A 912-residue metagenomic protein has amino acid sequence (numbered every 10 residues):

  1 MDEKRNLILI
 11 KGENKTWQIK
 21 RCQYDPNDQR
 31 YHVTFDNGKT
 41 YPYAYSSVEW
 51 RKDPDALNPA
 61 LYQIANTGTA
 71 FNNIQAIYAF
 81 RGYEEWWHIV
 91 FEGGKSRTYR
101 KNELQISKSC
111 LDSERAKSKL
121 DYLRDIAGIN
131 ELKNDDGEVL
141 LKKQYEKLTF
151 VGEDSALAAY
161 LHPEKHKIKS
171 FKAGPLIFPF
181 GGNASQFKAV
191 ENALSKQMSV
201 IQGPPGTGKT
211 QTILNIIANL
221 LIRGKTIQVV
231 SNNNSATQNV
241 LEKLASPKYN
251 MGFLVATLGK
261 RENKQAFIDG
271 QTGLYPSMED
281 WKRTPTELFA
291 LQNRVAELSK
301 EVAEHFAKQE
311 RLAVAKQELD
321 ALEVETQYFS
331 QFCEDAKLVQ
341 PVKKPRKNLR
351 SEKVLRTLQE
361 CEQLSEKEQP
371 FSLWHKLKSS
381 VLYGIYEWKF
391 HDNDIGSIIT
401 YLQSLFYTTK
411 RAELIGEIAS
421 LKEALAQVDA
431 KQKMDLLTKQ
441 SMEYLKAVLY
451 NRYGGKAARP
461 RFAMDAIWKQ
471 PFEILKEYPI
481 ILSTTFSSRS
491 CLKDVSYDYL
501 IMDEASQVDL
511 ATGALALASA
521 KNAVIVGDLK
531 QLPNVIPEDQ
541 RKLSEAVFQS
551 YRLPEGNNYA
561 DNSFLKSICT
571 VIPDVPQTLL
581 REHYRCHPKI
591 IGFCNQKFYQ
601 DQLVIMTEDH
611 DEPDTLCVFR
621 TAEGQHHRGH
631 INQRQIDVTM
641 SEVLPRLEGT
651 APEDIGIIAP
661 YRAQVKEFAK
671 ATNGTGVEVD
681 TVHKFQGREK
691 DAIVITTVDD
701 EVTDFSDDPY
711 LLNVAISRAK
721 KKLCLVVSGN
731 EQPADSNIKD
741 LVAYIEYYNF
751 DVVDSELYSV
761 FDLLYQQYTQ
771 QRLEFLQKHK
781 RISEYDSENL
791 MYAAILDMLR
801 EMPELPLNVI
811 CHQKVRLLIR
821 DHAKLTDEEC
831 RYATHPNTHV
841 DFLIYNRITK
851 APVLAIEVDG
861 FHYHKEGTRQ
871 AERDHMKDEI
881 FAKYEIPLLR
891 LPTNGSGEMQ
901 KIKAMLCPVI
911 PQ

Functional and structural regions predicted by a protein language model:
M1-D53, G259-Q265, D269-L425: Charged C-terminal transducer/switch regions of large nucleotide-driven machines
Y43, S47-V48, D53-N192, K264-T284 (+2 more regions): Pre-P-loop entry segment of helicase/translocase ATPase cores
A79-F80, F91-S96, R100, H166-E279 (+3 more regions): ASCE P-loop NTPase helicase motor core
R115-G181, Q309, L355-Y497: Conserved helicase NTPase catalytic core signature
Y497-I501, R688-D699, V714, K722-L725: A short beta-strand element within the Helicase C-terminal
D539-T578, T672, V702-P803: Helicase C-terminal subdomain and adjacent C-terminal extension
Q602-K670: Conserved helicase/translocase motor-coupling segment
L757-Q912: Nucleic-acid endo/exonuclease domains
